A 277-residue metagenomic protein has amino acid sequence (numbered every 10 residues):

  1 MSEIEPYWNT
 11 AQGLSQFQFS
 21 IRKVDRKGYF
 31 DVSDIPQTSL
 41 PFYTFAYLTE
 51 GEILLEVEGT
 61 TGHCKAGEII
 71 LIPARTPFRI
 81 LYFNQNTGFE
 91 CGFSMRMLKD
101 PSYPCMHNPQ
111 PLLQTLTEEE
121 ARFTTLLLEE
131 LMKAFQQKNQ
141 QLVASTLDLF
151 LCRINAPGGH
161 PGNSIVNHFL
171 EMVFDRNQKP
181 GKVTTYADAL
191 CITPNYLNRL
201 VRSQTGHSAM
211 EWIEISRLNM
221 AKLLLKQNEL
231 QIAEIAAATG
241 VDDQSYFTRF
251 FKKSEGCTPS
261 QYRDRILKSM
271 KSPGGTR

Functional and structural regions predicted by a protein language model:
M1-I53, G59-G62, G275-T276: Generic protein-terminus/edge-of-domain signal
S2-Q16, P77-K133: A hydrophobic/aromatic-rich effector-binding and dimerization subdomain of bacterial HTH-type transcriptional regulators
L54-E56, I72, F78-F83: Short beta-strand His + acidic residue motifs that chelate non-heme Fe in jelly-roll/DSBH and cupin folds
G59-P73: Short acidic-glycine-tyrosine-enriched beta hairpin
G67, L197, Y246-F247, F251: Short hydrophobic/aromatic patch on the recognition helix
E130-K138, C152-G158, F169-T185, L200-V201 (+5 more regions): Basic, amphipathic alpha-helical hairpins
A189-L190, T239-G240, F251: Core residues of bacterial helix-turn-helix
S203-T248, D264-R277: Terminal helix-turn-helix DNA-binding modules in bacterial transcription factors
